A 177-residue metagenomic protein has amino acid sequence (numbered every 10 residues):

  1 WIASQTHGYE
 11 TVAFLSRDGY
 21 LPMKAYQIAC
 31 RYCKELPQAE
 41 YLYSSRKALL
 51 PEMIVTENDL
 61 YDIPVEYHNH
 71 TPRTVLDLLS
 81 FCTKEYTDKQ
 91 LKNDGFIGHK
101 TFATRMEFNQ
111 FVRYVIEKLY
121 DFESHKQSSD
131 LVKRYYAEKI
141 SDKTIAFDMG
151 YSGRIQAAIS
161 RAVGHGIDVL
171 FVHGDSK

Functional and structural regions predicted by a protein language model:
W1-K177: Long, low-complexity, Lys/Arg-enriched
